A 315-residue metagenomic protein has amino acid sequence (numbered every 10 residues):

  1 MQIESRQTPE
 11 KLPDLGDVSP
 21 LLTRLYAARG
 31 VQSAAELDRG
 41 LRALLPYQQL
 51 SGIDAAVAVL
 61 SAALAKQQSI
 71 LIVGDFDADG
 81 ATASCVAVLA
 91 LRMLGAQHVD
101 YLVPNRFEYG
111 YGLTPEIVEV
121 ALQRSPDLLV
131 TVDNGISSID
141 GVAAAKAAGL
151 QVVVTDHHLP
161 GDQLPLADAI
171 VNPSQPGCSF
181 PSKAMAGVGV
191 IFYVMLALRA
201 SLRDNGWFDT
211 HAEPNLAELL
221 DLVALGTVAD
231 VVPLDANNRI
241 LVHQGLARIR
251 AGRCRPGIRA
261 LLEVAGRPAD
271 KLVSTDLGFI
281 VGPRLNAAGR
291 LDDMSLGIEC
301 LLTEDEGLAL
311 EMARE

Functional and structural regions predicted by a protein language model:
M1: Catalytic domains of riboflavin
R6-P126, A148, A200-E315: Hydrophobic helix-and-loop "lid/oligomerization" segment in the mid-to-C-terminal part of catalytic domains
A121-R124, L128-A229: Conserved phosphate-handling catalytic cores of large alpha/beta enzymes
